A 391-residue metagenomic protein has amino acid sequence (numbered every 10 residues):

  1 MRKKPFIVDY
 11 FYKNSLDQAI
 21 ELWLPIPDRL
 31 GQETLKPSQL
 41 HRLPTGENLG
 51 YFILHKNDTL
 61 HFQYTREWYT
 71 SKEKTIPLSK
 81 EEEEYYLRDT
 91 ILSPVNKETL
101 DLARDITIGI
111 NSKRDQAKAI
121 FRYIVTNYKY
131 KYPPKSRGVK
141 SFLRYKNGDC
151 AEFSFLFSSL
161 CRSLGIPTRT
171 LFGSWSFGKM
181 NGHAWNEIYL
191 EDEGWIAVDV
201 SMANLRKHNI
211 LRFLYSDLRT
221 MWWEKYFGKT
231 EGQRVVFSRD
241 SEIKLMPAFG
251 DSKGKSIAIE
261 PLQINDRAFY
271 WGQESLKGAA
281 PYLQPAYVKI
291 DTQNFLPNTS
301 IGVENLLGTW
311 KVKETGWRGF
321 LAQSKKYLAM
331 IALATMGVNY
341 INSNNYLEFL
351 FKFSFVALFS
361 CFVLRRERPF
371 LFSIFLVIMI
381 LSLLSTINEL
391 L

Functional and structural regions predicted by a protein language model:
M1-T70: Intrinsically disordered, low-complexity N-terminal segments that are enriched in acidic
F6-V8, E21, R219-S324: Low-complexity, Gly/Ser/Thr/Pro-rich intrinsically disordered linker/tail segments
L60, Y64-G148, L156-S158, D240-I243 (+3 more regions): Secondary-structure boundary elements
F153-N265: Hydrophobic/aromatic-rich core segments of domains that either
S159-S163, G319, M336-N339: A structural boundary/capping signal
K325-Y340, K352-L358, M379-S382: Canonical alpha-helical transmembrane segments of integral membrane proteins
F362-S373: Membrane-helix interface "capping/anchor" motifs
L383-L391: Juxtamembrane boundary at the C-terminal end of a transmembrane helix
